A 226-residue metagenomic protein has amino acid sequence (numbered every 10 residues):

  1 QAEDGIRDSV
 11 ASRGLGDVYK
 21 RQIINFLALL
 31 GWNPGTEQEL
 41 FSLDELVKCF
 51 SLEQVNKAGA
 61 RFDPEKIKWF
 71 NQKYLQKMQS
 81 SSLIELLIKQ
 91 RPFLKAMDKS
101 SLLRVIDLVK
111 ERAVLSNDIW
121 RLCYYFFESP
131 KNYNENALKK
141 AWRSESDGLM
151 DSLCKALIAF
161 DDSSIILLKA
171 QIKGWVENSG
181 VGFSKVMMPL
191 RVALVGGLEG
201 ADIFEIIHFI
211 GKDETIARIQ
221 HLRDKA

Functional and structural regions predicted by a protein language model:
Q1-Y19: Single conserved hydrophobic/aromatic residue that forms the stacking wall/gate of nucleotide- or nucleobase-binding
R13, D17-L94: A conserved active-site cap/scaffold subdomain adjacent to cofactor or substrate pockets
D17-R21, K57-D63, A96-V105, E177-K185 (+1 more regions): Structural motif
R21-I24, D44, P64-K68, S81 (+5 more regions): Non-catalytic, well-ordered alpha-helical scaffold segments
L27, N71, I106-A113, C123 (+2 more regions): Short alpha-helical scaffolding segments that buttress acidic/His motifs in well-ordered protein cores
W32-T36, V55-N56, Q76-S80, A96-M97 (+5 more regions): Intrinsically disordered or highly flexible coil/loop and linker segments, enriched in small and charged/polar residues
S80-S179: Small-residue-rich helix-loop
I166-A226: Charged substrate- and nucleic-acid-binding regions of tRNA-handling and nucleotidyl-transfer enzymes, centered on
